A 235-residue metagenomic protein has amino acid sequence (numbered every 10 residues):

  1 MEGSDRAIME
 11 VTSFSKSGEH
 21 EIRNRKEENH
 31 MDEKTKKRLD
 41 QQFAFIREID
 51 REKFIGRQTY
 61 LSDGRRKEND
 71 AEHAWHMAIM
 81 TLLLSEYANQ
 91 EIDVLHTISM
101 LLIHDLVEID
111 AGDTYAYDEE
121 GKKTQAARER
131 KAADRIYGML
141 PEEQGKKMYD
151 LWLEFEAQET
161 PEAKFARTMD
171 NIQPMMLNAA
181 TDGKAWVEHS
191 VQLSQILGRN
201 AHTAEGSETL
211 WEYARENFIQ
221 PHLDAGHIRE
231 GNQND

Functional and structural regions predicted by a protein language model:
M1-H30: N-terminal amphipathic/basic-hydrophobic helices that include classical n-h-c signal peptides and signal-anchor
E21-D235: Alpha-helical, largely C-terminal catalytic domains that coordinate divalent metal ions via clustered Asp/Glu/His
